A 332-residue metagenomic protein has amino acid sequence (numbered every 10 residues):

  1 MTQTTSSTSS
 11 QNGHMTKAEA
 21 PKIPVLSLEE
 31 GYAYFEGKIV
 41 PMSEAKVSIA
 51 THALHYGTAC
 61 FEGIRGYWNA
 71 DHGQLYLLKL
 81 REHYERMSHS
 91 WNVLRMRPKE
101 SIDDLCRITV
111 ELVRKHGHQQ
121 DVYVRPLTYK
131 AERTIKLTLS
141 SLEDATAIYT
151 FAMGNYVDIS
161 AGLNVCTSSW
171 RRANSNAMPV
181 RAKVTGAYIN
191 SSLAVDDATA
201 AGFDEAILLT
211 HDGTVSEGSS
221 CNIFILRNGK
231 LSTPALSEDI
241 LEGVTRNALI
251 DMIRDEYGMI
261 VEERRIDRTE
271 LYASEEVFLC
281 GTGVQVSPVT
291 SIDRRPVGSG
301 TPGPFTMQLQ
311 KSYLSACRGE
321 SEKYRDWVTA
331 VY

Functional and structural regions predicted by a protein language model:
T2-K99, D104-E111, T134-Y332: Helix-start/capping segments and mature chain N-termini
L105-Y123, L127-T134: Short, acidic/charged, Gly/Pro-enriched secondary-structure junctions
